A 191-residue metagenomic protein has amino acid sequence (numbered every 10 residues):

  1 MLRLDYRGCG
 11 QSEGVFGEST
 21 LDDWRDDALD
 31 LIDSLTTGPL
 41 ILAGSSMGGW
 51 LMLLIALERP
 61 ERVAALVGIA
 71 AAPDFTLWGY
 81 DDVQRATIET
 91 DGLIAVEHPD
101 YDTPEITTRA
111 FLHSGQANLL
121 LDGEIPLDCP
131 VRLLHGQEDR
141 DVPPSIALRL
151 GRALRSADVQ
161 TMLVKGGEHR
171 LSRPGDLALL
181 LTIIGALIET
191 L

Functional and structural regions predicted by a protein language model:
M1-E13: Conserved alpha/beta-hydrolase
Y6-C9, S19, A70: Short, conserved structural micro-motifs that define repeat-unit consensus positions and nucleotide-binding loops
G8, G48, D139: Conserved G/P- and acidic residue-centered "switch" motifs that form tight phosphate/ATP-binding loops in soluble
S12-F16, P144-S145: Conserved catalytic-core motifs of eukaryotic protein kinase domains, centered on the activation segment
E18-L35: Alpha/beta-hydrolase active-site loop
I41, R62-V164, E168-L191: The alpha/beta-hydrolase serine catalytic core
G44-G48, M52: Gly/Ala-rich beta-loop-alpha elbow adjacent to hydrolase catalytic centers
L54-E58, R149: Active-site signature of alpha/beta-hydrolase-fold catalytic machinery across serine- and Asp/Cys-nucleophile hydrolases
